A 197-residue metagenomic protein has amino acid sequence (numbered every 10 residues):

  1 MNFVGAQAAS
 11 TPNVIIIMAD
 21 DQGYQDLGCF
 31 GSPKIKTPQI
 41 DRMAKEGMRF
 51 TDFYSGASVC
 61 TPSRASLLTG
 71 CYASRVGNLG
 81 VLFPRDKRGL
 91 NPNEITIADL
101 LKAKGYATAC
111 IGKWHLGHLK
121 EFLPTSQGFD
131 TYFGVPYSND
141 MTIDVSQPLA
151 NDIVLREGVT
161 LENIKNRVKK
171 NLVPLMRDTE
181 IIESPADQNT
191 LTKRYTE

Functional and structural regions predicted by a protein language model:
M1-E197: Formylglycine-dependent sulfatase
